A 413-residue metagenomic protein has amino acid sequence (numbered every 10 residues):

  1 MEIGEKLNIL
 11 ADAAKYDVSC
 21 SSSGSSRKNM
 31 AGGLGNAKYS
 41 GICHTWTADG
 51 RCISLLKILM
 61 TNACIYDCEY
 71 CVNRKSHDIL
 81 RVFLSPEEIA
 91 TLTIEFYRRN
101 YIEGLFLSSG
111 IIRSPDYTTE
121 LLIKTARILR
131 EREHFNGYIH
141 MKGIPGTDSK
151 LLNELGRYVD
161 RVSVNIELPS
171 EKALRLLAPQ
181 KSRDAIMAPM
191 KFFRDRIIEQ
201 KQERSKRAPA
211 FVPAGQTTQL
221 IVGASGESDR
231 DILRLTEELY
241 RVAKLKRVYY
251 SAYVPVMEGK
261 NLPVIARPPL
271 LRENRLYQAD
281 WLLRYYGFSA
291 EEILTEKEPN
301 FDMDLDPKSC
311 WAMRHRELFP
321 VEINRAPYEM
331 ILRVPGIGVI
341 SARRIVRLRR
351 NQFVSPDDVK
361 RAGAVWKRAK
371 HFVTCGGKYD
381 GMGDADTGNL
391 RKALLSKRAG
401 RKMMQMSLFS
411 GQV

Functional and structural regions predicted by a protein language model:
M1-A63, V373-T374, G381-K402, M406-V413: Flexible, acidic/Gly-rich N-terminal and inter-domain linker regions that tether and position cofactor-handling modules
N62-R74: Local cysteine-cluster metal-coordination motifs and their immediate loop/turn environment, predominantly Fe-S cluster
C64, S149-L152: Short, glycine/polar-rich helix-capping loops at beta-to-alpha or helix-loop-helix junctions that flank or form
R74-I89, F96-L122, I128-S149, G156-S205 (+3 more regions): Core AdoMet radical
T119-R127, E131, G156-N165, G223-V242 (+2 more regions): Short, electropositive alpha-helical surface patch
S170, A185-K260, P268-L294, V365: Conserved C-terminal portion of the radical SAM core fold that forms the substrate/S-adenosylmethionine-binding
N261-L332, W366-V413: Long, highly charged, low-complexity intrinsically disordered interaction regions that mediate electrostatic DNA/RNA
V321-H371: Helix-hairpin-helix
